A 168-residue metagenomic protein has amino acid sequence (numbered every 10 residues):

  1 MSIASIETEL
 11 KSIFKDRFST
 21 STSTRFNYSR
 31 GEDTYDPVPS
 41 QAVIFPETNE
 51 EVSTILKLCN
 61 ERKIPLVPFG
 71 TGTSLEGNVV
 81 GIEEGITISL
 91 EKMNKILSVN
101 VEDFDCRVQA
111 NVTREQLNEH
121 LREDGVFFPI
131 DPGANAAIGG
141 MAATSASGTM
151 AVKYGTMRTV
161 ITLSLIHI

Functional and structural regions predicted by a protein language model:
M1-K57, T73-F104: N-terminal flexible segment immediately upstream of the FAD-binding catalytic core in FAD-dependent oxidoreductases
T73, F104-D105, V112-L117, A137-I138: Short, structural beta-strand-to-alpha-helix junction motif
N78-N94, R122-V126, A146-T159: A glycine- and small-aliphatic-rich helix-loop capping segment at beta-alpha/alpha-beta transitions that lines
E102-Q109, G125, A151-V152: Flexible, glycine/proline-enriched loop segments at strand-loop-helix junctions that form or flank small-ligand binding
I130-I138: Active-site cores enriched in adjacent His and Asp/Glu residues with nearby glycine-rich loops that coordinate divalent
A137, M141-S147: Glycine-rich anion/phosphate-binding loop at the beta-strand->alpha-helix junction
I166-I168: Conserved small/polar residues in nucleotide/adenosyl-binding loops
